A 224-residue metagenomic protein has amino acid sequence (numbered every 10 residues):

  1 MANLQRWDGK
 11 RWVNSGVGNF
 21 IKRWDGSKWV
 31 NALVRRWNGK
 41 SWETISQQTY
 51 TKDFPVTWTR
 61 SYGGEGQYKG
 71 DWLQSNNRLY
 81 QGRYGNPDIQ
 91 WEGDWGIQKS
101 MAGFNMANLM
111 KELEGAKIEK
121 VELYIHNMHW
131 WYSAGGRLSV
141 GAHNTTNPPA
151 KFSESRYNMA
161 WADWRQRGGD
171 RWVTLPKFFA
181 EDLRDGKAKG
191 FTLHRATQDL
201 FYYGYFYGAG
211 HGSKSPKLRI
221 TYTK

Functional and structural regions predicted by a protein language model:
M1-Q48, R219-T223: Enriched but not universal
K22, R35, W42-N108, R195 (+2 more regions): Flexible, small-residue-rich N-terminal segments that precede or flank a structured functional core
N77-Y84, D88, N105, K151-K224: Cysteine-clustered segments with highest specificity for TGF-beta superfamily mature ligands
W95, N108-K120, D182-D185: Extracellular/lumenal carbohydrate-interaction signature centered on repeated Trp-anchored short motifs
K99-M101, I118-K120, G135-R137, D170 (+2 more regions): Extracellular structured ligand-interaction cores
F104-M106, E114-W130, L218: A short beta-strand element within beta-rich, extracytoplasmic domains of secreted/secretory-pathway proteins
I125-G136, L200: Extended, low-complexity, turn-rich repeat/linker tracts enriched in Gly/Pro/Ser/Thr and Asp/Glu that occur
S133-N147: Short, surface-exposed beta-strand/strand-loop-strand elements in extracellular ectodomains
